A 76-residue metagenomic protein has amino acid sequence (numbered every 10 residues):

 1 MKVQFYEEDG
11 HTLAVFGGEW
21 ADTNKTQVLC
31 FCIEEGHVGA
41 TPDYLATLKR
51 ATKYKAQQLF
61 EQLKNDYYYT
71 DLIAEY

Functional and structural regions predicted by a protein language model:
M1-K2, D71-Y76: Short intrinsically disordered terminal tails
K2-G10: A short beta-strand micro-motif
H11-I73: Acidic, low-complexity, intrinsically disordered interaction modules
